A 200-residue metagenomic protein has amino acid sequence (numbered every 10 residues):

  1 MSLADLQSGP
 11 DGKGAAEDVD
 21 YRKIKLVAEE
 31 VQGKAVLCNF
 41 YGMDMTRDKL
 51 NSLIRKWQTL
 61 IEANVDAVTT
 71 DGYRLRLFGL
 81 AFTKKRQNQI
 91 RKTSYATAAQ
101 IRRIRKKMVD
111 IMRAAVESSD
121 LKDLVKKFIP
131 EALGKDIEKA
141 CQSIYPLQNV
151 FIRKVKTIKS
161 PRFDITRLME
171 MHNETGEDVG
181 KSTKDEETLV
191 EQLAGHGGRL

Functional and structural regions predicted by a protein language model:
M1-A96: Hydrophobic-cavity lipid-handling domains and compact docking modules
Y95-R103: Charge-biased low-complexity scaffold regions
R102-L200: Positively charged, low-complexity, intrinsically disordered RNA-binding extensions
